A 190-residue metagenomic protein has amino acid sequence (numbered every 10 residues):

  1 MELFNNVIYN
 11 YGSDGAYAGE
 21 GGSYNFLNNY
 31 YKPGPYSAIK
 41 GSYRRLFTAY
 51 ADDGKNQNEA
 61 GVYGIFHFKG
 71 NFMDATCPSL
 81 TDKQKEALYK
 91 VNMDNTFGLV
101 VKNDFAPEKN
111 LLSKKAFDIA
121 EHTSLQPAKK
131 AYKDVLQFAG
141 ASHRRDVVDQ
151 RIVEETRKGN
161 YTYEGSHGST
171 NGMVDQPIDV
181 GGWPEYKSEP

Functional and structural regions predicted by a protein language model:
M1-G12, S23-P35, F66-A75: Right-handed parallel beta-helix
A18-E20: Short, T/G/N/S-enriched strand-turn elements that build extracellular solenoid repeat scaffolds
Y31-P190: Long, contiguous C-terminal flanking segments immediately downstream of a protein's structured core
